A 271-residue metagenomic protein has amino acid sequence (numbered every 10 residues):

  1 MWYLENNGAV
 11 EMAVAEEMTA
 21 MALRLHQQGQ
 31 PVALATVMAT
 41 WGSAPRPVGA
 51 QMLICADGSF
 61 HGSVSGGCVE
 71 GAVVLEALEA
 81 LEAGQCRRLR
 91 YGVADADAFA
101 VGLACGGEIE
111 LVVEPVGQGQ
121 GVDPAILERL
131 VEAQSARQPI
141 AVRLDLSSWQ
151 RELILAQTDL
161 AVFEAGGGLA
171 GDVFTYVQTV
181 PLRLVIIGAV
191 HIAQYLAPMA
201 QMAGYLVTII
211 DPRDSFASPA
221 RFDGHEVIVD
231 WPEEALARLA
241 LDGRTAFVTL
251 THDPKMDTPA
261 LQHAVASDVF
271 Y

Functional and structural regions predicted by a protein language model:
W2-I228, A237, D242-A246: Segments forming oxygen-rich coordination pockets for charged ligands
I210, A246, L250-H252, D257-Y271: ADP-ribose/adenylate-binding Rossmann-like module
